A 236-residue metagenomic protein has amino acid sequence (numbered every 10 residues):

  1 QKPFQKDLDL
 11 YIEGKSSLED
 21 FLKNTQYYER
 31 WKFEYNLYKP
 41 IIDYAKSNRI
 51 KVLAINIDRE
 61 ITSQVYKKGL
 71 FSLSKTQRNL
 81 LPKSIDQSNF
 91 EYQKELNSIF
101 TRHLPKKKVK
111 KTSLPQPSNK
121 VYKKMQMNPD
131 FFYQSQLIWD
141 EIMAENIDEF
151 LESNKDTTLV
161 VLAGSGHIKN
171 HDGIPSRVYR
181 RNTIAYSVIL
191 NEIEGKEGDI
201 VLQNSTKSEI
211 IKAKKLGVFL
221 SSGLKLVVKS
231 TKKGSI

Functional and structural regions predicted by a protein language model:
Q1-F4, D58-T62, S165-I168, I193-K196: Solvent-exposed loop/turn segments at secondary-structure junctions within structured extracellular/periplasmic domains
Q5-F150: A substrate-binding/cap region within the structured catalytic cores of diverse enzymes
I142-L151, T157-V160, G166-I236: C-terminal regions of proteins
